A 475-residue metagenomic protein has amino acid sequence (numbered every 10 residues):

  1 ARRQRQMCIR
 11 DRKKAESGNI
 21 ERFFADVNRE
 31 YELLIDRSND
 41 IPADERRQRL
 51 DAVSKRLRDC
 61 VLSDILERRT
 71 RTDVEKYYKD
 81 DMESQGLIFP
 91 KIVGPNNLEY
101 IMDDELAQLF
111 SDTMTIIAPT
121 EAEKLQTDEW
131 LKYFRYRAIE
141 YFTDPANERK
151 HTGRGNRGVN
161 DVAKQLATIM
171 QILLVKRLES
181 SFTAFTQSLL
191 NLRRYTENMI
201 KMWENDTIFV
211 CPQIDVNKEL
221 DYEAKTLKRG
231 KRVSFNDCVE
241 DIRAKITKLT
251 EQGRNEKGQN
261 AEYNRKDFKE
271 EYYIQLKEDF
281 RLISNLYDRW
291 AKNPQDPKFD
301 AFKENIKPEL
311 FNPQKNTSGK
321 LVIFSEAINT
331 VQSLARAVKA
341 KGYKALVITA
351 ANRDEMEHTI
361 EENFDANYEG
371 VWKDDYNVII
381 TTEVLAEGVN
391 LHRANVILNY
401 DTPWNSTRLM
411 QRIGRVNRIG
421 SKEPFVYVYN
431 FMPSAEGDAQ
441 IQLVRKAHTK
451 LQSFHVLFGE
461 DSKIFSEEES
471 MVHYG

Functional and structural regions predicted by a protein language model:
A1, V331-A335, K373, I379-A394 (+1 more regions): SF2 helicase motor core recognition
R2-I9: Short, small-residue-biased leader/transition segments that mark boundaries at the very start of proteins
R10-K228, A439-G475: Inter-lobe coupling linker of SF2 helicases/translocases
L62, L178, F302, I323 (+2 more regions): Generic structural signal for small/hydrophobic residues in well-ordered secondary structure, especially within
Q85-M102, Q126-K373: Conserved Helicase C-terminal RecA-like lobe
V389-D401, V426-N430: A short beta-strand element within the Helicase C-terminal
N417-V444: Conserved segment of the helicase C-terminal RecA-like domain
